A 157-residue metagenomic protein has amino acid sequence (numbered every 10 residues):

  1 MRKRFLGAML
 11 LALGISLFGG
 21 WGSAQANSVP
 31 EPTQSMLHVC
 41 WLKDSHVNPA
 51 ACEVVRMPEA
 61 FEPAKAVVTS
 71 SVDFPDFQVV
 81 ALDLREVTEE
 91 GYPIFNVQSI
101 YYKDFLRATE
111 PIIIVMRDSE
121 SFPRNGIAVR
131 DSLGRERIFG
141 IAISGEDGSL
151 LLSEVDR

Functional and structural regions predicted by a protein language model:
M1-M9: Bacterial N-terminal signal peptides that target proteins for export
M9-G19: Bacterial N-terminal signal peptides
Q25-V29, Q34: Boundary of Sec targeting at the N-terminus
D44-R85: Short, surface-exposed binding/anchoring microloops in extracellular/periplasmic proteins
V79-V97: Short, surface-exposed beta-strand/strand-loop-strand elements in extracellular ectodomains
Y92-L106, A142: Solvent-exposed serine/threonine-rich low-complexity stretches and specific carbohydrate-binding patches
I100-L133: Short, solvent-exposed, Trp/other aromatic-anchored flexible loops in extracytoplasmic proteins
P123-S153: Terminal connector regions
